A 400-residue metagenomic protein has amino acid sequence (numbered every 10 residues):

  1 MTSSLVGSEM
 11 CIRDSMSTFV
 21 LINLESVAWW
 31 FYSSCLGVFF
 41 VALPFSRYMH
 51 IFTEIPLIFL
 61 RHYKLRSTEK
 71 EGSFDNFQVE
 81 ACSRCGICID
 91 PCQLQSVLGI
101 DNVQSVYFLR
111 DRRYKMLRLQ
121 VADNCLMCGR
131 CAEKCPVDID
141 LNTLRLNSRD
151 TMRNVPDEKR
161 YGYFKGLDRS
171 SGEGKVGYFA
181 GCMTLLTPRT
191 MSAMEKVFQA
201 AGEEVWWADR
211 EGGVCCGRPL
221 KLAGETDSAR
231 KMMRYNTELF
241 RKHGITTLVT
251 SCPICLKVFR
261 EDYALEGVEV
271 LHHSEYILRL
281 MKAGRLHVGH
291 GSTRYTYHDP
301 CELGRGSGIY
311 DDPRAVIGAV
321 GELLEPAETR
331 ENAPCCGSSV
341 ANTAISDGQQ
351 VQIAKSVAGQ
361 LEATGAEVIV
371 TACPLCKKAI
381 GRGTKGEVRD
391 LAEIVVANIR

Functional and structural regions predicted by a protein language model:
M1-D14: Single conserved hydrophobic/aromatic residue that forms the stacking wall/gate of nucleotide- or nucleobase-binding
S15-V38: Hydrophobic alpha-helical transmembrane segments
F19, T68, N76, E133-K134 (+1 more regions): Iron-sulfur cluster-binding electron-transfer modules in prokaryotic oxidoreductases
F39, S46, I51-E54, P91 (+3 more regions): Short helix/loop capping segments that flank catalytic or ligand/cofactor-binding pockets
V41-R61, Q93-I100, D140-R145: Juxtamembrane/interface segments at transmembrane-helix termini
F52-F74, G213-V214: Juxtamembrane inter-helical linkers in multi-pass membrane proteins
N76-S83: Sequence context surrounding c-type heme c attachment/ligation sites in exported
S83, I87-R112, Q120-M152, V258-R260 (+2 more regions): Iron-sulfur cluster-binding cysteine motifs and their immediate structural context in ferredoxin-like electron-transfer
